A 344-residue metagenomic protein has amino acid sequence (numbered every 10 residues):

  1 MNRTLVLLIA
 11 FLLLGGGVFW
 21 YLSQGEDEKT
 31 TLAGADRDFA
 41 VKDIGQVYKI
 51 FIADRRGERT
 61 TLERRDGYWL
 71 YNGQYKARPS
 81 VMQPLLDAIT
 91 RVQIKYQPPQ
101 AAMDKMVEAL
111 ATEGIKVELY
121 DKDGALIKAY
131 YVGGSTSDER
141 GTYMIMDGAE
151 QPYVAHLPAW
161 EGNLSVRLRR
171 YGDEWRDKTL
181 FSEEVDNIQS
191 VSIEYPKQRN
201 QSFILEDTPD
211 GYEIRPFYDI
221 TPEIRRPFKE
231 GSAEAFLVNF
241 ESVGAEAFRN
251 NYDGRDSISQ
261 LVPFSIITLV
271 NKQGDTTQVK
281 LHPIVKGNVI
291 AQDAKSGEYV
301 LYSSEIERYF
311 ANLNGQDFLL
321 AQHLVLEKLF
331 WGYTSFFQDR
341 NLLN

Functional and structural regions predicted by a protein language model:
M1-N344: Soluble, acidic/polar mature domains that operate outside membranes
